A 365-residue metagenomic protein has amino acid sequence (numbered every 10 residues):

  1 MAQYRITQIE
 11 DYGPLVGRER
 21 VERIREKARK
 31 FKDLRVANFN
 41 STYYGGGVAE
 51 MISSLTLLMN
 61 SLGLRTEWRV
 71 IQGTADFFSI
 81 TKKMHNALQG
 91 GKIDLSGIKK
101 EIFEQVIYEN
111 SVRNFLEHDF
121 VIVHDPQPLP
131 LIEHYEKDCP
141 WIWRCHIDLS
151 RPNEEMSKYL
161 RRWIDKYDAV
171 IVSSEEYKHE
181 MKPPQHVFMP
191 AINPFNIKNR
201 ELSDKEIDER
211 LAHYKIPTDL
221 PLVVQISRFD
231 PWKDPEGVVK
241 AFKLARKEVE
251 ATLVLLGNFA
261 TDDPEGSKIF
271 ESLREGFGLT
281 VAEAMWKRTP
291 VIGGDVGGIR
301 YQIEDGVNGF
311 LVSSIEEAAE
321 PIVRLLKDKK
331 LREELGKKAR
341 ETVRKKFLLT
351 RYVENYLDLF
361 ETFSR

Functional and structural regions predicted by a protein language model:
M1-R35, S53-H118, F188-P194, L273-R274: A conserved catalytic-core segment of Leloir-type glycosyltransferases
S150, R161-T218: Donor nucleotide-sugar binding/catalytic pocket of nucleotide-sugar-dependent glycosyltransferases
L211-K233, V239, L253-V254: Conserved donor-binding/catalytic core segment of Leloir-type glycosyltransferases
P235, V239-R274, R365: A conserved nucleotide-sugar
G278-V281, I299: Short glycine/serine-rich donor-binding loops of glycosyltransferases
V281, P290-G293, I303: Short hydrophobic beta-strand element within catalytic cores of glycosyltransferases and related nucleotide-activated
D305-G306, F310-E316, R324-K329: Conserved acidic donor-binding segment of nucleotide-sugar-dependent glycosyltransferases
R324, L331-K346, Y352-D358: A short, well-ordered alpha-helix in the C-terminal region of glycosyltransferases
